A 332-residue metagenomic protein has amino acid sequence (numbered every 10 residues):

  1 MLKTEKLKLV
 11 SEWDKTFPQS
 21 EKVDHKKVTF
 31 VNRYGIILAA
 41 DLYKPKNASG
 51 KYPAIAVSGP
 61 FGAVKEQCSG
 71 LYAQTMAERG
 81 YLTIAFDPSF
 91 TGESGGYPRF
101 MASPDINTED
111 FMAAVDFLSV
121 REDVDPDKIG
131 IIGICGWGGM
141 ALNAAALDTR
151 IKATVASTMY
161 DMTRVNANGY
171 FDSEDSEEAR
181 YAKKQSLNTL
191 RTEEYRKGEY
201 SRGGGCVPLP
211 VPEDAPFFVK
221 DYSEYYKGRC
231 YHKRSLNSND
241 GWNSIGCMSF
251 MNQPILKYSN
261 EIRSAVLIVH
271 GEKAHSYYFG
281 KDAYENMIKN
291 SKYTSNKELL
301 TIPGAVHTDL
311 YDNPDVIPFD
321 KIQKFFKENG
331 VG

Functional and structural regions predicted by a protein language model:
T4-G50, Y311: N-terminal cap/lid segment of alpha/beta-hydrolase-fold proteins
K51-P60: Short beta-strand element of the alpha/beta-hydrolase
G62-Q74, P88, G280: The serine-hydrolase catalytic nucleophile loop
T75-G95: Conserved alpha/beta-hydrolase
M101-E122: Alpha/beta-hydrolase active-site loop
L142-G228: Alpha/beta-hydrolase-fold enzymes
I262, I268-H270: Short beta-strand/loop motif that positions the catalytic acidic residue of the alpha/beta-hydrolase fold
A305-D315: Catalytic histidine-centered segment of alpha/beta-hydrolase-like enzymes
